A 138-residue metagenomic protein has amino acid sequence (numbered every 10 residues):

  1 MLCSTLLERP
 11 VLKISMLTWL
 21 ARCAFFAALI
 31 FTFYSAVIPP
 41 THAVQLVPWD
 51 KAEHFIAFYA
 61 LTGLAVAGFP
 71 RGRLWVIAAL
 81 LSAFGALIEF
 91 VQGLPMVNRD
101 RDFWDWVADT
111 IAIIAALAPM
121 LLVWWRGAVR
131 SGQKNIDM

Functional and structural regions predicted by a protein language model:
L2-W106, T110-M138: Bulky hydrophobic segments
